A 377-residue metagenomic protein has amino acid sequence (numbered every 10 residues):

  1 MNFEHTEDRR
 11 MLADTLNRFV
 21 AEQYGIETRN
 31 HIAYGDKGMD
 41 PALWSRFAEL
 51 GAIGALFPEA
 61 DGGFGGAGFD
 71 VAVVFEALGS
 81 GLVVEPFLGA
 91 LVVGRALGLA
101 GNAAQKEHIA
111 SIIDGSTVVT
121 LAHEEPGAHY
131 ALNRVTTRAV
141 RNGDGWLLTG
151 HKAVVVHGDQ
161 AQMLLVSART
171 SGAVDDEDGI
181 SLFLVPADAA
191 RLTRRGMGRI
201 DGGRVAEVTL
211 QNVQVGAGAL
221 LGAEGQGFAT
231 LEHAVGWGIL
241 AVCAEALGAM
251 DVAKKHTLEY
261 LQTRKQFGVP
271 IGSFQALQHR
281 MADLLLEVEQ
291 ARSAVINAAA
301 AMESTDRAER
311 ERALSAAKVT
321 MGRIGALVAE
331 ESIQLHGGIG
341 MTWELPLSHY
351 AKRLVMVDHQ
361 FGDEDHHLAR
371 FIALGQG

Functional and structural regions predicted by a protein language model:
M1-L82, G115-S116, R141, G145-W146 (+1 more regions): Alpha-helical interface subdomain recognition
V83-A103: N-terminal glycine-rich flavin-associated loop
G98-G101, V140, V166-R169, L184-P186 (+2 more regions): Short beta-strand-to-turn element immediately C-terminal to the catalytic PLP-Schiff-base lysine in fold type I
G115-E124: A short, Trp-centered hydrophobic/proline-enriched beta-strand micro-motif
Y130, R134-T137, V155, V185-A217: Flexible, small-/acidic-enriched active-site or ligand-binding loops
A131-T149: Cytochrome P450 C-terminal beta-domain/meander region
T149-L192: A short core secondary-structure module
A206-A234: A short, charged helix-loop
